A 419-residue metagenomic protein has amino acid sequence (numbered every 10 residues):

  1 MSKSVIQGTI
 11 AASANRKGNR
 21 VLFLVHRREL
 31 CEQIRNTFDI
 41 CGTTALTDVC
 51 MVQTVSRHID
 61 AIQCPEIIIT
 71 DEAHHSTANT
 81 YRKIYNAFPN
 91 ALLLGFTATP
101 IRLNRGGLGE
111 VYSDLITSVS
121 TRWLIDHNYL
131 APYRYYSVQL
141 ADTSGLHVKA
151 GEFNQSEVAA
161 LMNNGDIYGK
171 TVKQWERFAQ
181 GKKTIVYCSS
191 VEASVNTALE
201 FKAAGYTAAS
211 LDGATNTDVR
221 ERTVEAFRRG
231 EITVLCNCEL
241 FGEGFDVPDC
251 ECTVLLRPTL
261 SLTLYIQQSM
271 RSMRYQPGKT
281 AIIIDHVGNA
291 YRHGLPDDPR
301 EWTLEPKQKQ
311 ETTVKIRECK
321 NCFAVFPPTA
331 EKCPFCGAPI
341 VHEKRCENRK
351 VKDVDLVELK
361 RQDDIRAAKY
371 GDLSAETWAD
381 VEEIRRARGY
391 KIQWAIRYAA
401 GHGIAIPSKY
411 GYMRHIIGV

Functional and structural regions predicted by a protein language model:
M1-I10: Walker A/P-loop
L24, E32-C64: Inter-Walker segment of RecA-like/P-loop motor cores
E32-N36, V195-N196, Y206-C238: Conserved helicase ATPase core of P-loop NTP-dependent helicases/translocases
H75-Y135: Post-DEXD/H (motif II) to motif III coupling segment of the RecA-like Helicase ATP-binding lobe
L115-C188: Conserved interdomain linker/interface between the two RecA-like ATPase lobes of SF2 helicase motors
R122-A131, P277-P328, I340: A conserved SF2-helicase RecA2
V234-N237, E243-P258, A281-D285: A short beta-strand element within the Helicase C-terminal
S261-A281: Conserved SF2 helicase motif VI
